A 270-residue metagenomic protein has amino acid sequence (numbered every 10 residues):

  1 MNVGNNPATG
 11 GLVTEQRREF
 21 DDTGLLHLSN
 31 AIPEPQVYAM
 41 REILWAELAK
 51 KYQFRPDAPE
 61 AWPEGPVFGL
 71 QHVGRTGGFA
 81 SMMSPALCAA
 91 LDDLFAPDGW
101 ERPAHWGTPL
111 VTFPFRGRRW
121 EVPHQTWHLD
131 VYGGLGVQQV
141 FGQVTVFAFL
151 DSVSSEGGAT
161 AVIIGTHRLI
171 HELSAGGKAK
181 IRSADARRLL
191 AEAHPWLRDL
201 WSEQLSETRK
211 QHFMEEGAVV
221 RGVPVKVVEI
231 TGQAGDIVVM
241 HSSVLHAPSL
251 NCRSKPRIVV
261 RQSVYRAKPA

Functional and structural regions predicted by a protein language model:
N2-T23, S29-G136: Non-heme Fe(II)-dependent double-stranded beta-helix
L25, F141-F147, G157, V227-E229 (+1 more regions): Extracellular structured ligand-interaction cores
L48, Y52, A161-I163, Q204 (+1 more regions): Double-stranded beta-helix
L129-V131, V146-S152, V162-I164: Short, structured patches in soluble enzyme cores that scaffold and shape functional sites
T145-A148, I164, M240, K255-P269: A short hydrophobic beta-strand segment most commonly corresponding to one strand of the jelly-roll/cupin
E156-V239, V244: Double-stranded beta-helix
L173-S174, L250-C252, A270: Short conserved micro-motifs at the rims of enzyme active sites and ligand-binding pockets
M240, H246-R253: Short beta-strand His + acidic residue motifs that chelate non-heme Fe in jelly-roll/DSBH and cupin folds
